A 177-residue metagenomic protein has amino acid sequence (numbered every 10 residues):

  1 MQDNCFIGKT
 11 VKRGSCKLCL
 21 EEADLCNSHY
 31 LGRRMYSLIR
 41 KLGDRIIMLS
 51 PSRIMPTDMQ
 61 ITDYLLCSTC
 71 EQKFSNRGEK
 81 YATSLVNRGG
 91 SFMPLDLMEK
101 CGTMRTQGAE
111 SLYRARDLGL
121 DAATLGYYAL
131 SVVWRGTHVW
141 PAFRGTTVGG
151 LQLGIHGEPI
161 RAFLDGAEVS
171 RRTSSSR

Functional and structural regions predicted by a protein language model:
M1-K80, G90: An N-terminal structural lobe/cap that precedes and organizes the functional/catalytic core across diverse proteins
E21-C26, G119-L130, T147-G149: Generic structural motif recognizing short loop/turn segments at the entrances and edges of beta-strands
G32, D121, Q152-H156: Alpha-helix initiation/capping motif
S37, Y128-A129, L164: Compositionally biased, intrinsically disordered low-complexity regions enriched in proline and serine
S37-G43, V86, M98, P141 (+2 more regions): Generic alpha-helix signal with a bias toward terminal, lower-confidence helices and secondary-structure junctions
I47-P141: Internal, well-ordered alpha/beta segment that forms a basic, Gly-enriched binding/recognition surface
H138-R177: C-terminal, charged low-complexity interaction regions
